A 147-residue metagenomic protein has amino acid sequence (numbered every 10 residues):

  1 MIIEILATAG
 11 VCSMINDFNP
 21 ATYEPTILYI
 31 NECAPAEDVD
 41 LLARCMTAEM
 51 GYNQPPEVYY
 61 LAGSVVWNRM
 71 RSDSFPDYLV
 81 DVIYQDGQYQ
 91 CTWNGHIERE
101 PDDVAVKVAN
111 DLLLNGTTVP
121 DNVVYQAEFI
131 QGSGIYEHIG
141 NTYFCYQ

Functional and structural regions predicted by a protein language model:
M1-C33: Cell-wall glycan-active module
Y23-Q147: Bacterial extracytoplasmic/cell-wall-associated proteins, especially those involved in peptidoglycan
